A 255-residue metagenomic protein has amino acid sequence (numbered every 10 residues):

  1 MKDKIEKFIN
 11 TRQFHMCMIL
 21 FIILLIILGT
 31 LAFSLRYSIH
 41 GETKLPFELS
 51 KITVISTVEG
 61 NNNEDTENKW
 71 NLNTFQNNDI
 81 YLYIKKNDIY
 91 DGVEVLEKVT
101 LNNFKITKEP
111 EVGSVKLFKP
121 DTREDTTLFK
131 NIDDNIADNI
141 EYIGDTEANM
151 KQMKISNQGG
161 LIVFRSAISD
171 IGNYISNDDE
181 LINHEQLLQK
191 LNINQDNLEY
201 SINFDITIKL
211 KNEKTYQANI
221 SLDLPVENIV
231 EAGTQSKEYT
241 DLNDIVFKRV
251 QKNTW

Functional and structural regions predicted by a protein language model:
M1-H15: N-terminal Lys/Arg-rich, disordered targeting/topogenic segments
M1-K4, L20, N183, L187: Generic alpha-helix detector with strongest preference for long hydrophobic helices that associate with membranes
I9, I208-L210: Hydrophobic, Leu/Ile/Phe/Ala-enriched alpha-helical segments that form helix-helix packing faces
N10, L198-Y200: Charged, low-complexity, helix-prone segments enriched in Lys/Glu/Asp/Gln
H15-F33: Hydrophobic membrane-insertion alpha-helices, especially the h-region of bacterial N-terminal signal peptides
A32-N197, K211-W255: Non-catalytic macromolecular-recognition regions in eukaryotic signaling proteins
I202-I208: Short, structured surface segments that line ligand/substrate-binding pockets
